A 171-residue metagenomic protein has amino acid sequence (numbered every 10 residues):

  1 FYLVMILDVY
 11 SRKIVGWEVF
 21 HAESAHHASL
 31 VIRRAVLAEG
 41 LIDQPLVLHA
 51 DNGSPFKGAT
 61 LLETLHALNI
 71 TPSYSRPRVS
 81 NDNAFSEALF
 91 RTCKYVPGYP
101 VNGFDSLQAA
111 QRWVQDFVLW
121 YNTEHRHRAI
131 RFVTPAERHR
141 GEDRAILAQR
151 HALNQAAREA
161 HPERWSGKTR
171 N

Functional and structural regions predicted by a protein language model:
F1-N171: Charged DNA-binding/catalytic regions of mobile-element recombinases
